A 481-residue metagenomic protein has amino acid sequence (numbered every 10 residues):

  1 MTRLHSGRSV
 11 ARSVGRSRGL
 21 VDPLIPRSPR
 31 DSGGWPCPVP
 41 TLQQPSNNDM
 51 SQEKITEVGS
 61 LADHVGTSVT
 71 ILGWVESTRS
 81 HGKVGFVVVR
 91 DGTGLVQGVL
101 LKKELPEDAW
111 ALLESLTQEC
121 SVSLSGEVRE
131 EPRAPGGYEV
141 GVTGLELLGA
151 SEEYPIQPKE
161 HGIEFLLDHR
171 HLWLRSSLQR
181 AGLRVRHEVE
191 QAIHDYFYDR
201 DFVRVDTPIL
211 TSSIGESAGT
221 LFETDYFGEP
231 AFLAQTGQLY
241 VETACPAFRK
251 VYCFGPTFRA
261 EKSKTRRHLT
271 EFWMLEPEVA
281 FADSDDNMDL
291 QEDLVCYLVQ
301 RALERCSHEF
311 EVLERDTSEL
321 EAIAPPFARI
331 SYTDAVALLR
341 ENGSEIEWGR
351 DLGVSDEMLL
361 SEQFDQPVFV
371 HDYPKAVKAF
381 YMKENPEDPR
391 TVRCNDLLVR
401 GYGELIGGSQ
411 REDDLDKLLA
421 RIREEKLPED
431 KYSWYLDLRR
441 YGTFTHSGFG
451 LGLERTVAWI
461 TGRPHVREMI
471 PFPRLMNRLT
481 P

Functional and structural regions predicted by a protein language model:
R3, R8, R12, R16-L20 (+2 more regions): Compositionally biased, intrinsically disordered low-complexity segments enriched in Pro/Arg/Gln/His
D22, D31, N47-D49: Intrinsically disordered, low-complexity polyampholyte segments enriched for Lys and acidic residues
S51-A280, A458: Class II aminoacyl-tRNA synthetase-like tRNA-binding/catalytic domains
A192-R200, L294-R305: Generic non-transmembrane alpha-helical segments
R204-D206, F310, V370: Cytochrome P450 heme-thiolate monooxygenase catalytic core
T220-Y297, R315, A322-P481: A translation/RNA-centric and nucleic-acid-associated enzymatic feature enriched in Class II aminoacyl-tRNA synthetases
E304-L313, K431-Y432: Flexible, glycine/charged-enriched surface loops at secondary-structure junctions
